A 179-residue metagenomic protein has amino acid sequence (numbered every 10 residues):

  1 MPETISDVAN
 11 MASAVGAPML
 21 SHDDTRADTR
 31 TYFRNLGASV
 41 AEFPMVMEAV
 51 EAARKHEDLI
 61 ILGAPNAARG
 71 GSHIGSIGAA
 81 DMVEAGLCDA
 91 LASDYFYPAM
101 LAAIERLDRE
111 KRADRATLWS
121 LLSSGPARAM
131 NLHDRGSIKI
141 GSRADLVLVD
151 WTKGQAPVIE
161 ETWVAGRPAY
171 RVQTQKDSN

Functional and structural regions predicted by a protein language model:
M1-I60, S72-L87: Histidine/acidic residue-rich metal-binding segments in metalloenzymes
P2, S6, L59-R69, E110-W119 (+1 more regions): P-loop/Walker A phosphate-binding loop and immediately adjacent motor/lid segment at beta-alpha junctions
S39-V40, D89, D145, E160: Conserved acidic residues
H56-N66, G70-W151: His/Asp/Glu-enriched, well-ordered alpha-helical/loop segment that forms or immediately abuts the divalent-metal
S124, R128, I140-N179: C-terminal cap of metal-dependent C-N hydrolases
